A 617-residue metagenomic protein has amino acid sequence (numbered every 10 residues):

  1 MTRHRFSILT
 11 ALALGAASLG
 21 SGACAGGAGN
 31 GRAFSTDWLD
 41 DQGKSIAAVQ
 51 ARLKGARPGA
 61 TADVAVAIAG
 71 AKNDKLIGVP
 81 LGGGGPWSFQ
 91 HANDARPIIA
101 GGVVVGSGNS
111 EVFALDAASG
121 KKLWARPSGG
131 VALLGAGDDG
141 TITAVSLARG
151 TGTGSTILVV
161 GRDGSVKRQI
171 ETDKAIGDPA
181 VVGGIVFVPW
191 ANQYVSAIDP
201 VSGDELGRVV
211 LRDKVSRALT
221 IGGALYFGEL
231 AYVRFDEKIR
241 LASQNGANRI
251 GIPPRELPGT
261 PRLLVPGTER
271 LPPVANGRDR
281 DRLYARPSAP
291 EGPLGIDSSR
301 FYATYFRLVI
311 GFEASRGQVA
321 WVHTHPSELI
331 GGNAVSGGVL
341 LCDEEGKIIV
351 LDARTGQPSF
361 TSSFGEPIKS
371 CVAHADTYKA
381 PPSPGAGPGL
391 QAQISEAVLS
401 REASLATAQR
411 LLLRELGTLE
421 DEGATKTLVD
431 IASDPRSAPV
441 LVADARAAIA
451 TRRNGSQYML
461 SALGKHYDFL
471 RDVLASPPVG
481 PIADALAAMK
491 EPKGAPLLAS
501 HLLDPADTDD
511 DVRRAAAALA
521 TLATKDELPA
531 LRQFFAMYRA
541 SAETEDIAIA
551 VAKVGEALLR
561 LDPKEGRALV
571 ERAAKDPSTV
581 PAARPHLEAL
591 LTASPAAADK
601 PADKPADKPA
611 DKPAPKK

Functional and structural regions predicted by a protein language model:
M1-L12: Bacterial N-terminal signal peptides that target proteins for export
T10-G22: Bacterial N-terminal signal peptides
A13, C24-P388, A392, E396 (+10 more regions): Secretory-pathway ectodomains
P382-P384, A406-D421, T427-S433, P439-G455 (+5 more regions): Structural detector for internal amphipathic alpha-helices that build alpha-solenoid repeat scaffolds
A386-S400, D421-S433, R453-L470, E491-L503 (+3 more regions): Amphipathic alpha-helical scaffolding segments comprising HEAT/armadillo-like alpha-solenoid repeats
R436, D507, R539-A540, S578: Helix-capping and short linker residues that terminate individual alpha-solenoid repeat units
